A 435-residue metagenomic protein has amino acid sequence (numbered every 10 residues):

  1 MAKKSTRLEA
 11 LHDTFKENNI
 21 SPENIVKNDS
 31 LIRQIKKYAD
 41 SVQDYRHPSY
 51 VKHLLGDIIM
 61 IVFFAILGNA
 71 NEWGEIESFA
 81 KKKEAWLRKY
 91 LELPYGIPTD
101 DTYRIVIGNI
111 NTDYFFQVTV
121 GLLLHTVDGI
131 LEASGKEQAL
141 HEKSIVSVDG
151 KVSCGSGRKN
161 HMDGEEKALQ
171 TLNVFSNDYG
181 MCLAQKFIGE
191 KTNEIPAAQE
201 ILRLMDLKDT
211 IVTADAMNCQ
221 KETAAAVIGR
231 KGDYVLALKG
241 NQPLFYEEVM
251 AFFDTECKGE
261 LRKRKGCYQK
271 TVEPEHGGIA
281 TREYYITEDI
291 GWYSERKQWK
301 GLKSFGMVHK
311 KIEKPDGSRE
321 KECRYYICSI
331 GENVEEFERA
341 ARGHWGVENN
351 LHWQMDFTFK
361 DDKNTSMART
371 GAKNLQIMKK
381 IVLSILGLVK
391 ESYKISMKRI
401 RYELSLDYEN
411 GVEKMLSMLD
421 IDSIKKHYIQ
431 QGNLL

Functional and structural regions predicted by a protein language model:
M1-S147, N173-Q185, Q199, L207 (+2 more regions): Dynamic "connector" segments at or just before major functional cores
P48-I58, M162-D163, D316-G317, S366-L375: Structural motif
I76, I327, G331-S366: Short amphipathic alpha-helical "interface-anchor" segments enriched in bulky aromatics
T112, R203, G232, D254 (+2 more regions): Generic secondary-structure signature for well-ordered alpha-helical cores
T126-T213, C219-G232: Polybasic low-complexity intrinsically disordered regions
D233-L238: Short hydrophobic alpha-helical runs that function as membrane-insertion/retention elements
K239-R342: An anionic, glycine-rich sequence signature occurring as long contiguous blocks
G346-L351, T358-L406: C-terminal, charge/polar-rich interaction regions
